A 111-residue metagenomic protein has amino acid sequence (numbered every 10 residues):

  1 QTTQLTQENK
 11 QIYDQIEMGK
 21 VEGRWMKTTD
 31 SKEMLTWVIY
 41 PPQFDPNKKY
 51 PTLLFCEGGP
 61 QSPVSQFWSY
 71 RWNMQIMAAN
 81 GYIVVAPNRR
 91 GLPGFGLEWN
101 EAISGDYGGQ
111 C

Functional and structural regions predicted by a protein language model:
Q1-C111: Serine-hydrolase catalytic core recognition
